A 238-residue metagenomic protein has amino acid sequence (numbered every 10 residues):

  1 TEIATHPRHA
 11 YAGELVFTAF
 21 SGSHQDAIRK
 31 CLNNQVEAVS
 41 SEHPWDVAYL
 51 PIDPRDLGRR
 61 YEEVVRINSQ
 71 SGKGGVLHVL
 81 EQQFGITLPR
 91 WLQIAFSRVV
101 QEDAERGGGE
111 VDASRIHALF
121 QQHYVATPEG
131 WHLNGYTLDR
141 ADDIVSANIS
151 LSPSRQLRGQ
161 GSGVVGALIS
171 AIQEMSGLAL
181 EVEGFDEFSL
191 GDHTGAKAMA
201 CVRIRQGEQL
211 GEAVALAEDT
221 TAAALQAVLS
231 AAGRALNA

Functional and structural regions predicted by a protein language model:
T1-R158, T194-K197: A mid-to-C-terminal "edge-of-domain" accessory segment
G72, V76, V164, T221-A224: Helical mechanochemical/support elements of P-loop NTPase systems and associated helical scaffolds
T87, W91, G177-G184, L236-A238: Glycine-rich phosphate/pyrophosphate-binding loops and their adjacent beta-strand/loop elements at enzyme active sites
Q121-Y124, I169, Q173-S176, G233: Signal for well-folded cores of large energy- and translation-related assemblies
T137, S154-S176, L180-G191: Small-residue-enriched alpha-helical segments and adjacent helix-cap loops that form tight helix-helix packing
V145-L151, L190-A217: Positively charged, aromatic-enriched nucleic acid-contacting surfaces
L210-A238: Mixed-charge, glycine-accented linear interaction segment located at domain edges/termini
